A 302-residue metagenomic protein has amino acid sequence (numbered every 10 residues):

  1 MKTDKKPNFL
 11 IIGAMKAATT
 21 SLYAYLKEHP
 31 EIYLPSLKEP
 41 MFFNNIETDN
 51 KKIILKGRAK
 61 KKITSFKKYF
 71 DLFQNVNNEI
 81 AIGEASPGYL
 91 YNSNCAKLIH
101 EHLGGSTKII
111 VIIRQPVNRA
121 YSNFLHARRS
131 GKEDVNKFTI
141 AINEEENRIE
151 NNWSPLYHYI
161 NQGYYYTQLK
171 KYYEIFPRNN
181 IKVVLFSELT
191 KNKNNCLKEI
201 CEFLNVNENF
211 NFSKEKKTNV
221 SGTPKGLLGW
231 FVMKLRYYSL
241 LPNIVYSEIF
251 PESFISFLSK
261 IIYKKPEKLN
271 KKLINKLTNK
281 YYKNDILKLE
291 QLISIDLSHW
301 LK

Functional and structural regions predicted by a protein language model:
M1-S86, H102-T107, P116-I149, F176: PAPS-dependent sulfotransferase catalytic core
A18-T19, Y69, G83, I99 (+6 more regions): Generic structural signal for small/hydrophobic residues in well-ordered secondary structure, especially within
K38, K170-K276, I295-K302: The conserved 3'-phosphoadenosine-5'-phosphosulfate
I53-G57, S86, S154-G163, V184-S187 (+1 more regions): Active-site rim elements
I63-N75, K132-S213, G229: PAPS-dependent sulfotransferase catalytic domain
S65, Y69-L72, C95, Y165-L169 (+5 more regions): Alpha-helical packing segments of well-folded alpha/beta enzyme cores
Y91-N94, Y121, N194: Short N-terminal helix/helix-N-cap motif within the alpha/beta-hydrolase-1
N92-V111: ATP-dependent NMP and nucleoside kinases share a basic, alpha-helical "lid"
